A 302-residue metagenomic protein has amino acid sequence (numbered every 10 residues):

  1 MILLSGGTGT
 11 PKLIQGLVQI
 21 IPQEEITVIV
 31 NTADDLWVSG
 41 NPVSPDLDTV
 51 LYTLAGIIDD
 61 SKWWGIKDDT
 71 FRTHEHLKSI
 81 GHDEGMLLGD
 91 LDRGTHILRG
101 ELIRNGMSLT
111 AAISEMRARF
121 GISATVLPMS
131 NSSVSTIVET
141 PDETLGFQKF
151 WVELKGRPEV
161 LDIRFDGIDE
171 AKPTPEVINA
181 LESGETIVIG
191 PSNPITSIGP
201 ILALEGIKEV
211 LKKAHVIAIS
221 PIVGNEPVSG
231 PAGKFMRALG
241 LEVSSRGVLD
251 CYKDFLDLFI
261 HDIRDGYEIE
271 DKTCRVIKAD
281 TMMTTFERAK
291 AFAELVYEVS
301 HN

Functional and structural regions predicted by a protein language model:
M1-I2: Extreme N-terminal starter segment of soluble prokaryotic enzymes
T8, I168-E170, N193-L204: Active-site glycine- and acidic-residue-rich loops that bind and position anionic ligands or nucleotide-like cofactors
Q19-E24, K208-A214, K253-D254: Short, conserved loop/helix-junction motifs that constitute active-site signature segments in enzyme catalytic cores
T27-N31, H215-I222, L258-I263: Short internal beta-strands
V30-D166: Electropositive, gly/pro-rich neighborhoods at or near active sites that engage anionic ligands
L161-L181: Active-site glycine-rich loop that binds ribose-phosphate moieties when present
L202-L239: Redox- and metal-dependent alpha/beta enzyme cores, enriched for Fe-S-associated oxidoreductases and cofactor-handling
S229-N302: C-terminal functional extensions of proteins
